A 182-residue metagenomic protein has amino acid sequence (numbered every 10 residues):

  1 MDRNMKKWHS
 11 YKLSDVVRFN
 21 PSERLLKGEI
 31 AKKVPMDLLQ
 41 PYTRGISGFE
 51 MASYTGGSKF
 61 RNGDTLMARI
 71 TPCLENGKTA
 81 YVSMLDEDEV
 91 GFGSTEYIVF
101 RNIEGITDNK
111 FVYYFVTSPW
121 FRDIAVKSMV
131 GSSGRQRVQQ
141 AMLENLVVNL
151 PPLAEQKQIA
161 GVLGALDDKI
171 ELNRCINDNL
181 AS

Functional and structural regions predicted by a protein language model:
M1-E23, N149, L153-A160, G164-S182: Non-catalytic DNA-recognition/assembly elements of restriction-modification systems
K6, K32, V90-G91, Y114 (+1 more regions): Residues that recognize and position ribonucleotide moieties
Y11-A68, C73-E75, Y81-V82: Sequence-specific dsDNA recognition surfaces
D15, F111-Y114, I124, N145 (+2 more regions): Short, solvent-exposed alpha-helical surface patches in well-structured domains
G57-S58, N62-S118, G131: A short beta-sheet element
E89-I98, V130-A160: A short glycine-rich beta-alpha junction/loop motif
T117-R122, V126-M129, V147-N149: Well-ordered mid-protein domain cores that form the structural environment of catalytic cofactors
